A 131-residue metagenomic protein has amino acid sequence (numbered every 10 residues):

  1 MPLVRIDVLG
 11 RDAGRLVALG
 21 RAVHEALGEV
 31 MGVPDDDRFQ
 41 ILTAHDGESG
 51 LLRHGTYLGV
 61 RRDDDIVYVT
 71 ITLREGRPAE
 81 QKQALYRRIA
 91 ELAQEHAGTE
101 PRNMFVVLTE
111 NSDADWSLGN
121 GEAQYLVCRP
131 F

Functional and structural regions predicted by a protein language model:
M1-F131: Interaction-mediating elements
